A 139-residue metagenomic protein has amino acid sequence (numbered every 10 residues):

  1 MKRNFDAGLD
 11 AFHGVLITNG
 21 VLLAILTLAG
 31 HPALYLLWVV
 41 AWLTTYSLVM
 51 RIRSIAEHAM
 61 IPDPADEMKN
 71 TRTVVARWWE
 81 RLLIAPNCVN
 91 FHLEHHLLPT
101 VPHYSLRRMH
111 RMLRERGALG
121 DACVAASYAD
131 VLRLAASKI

Functional and structural regions predicted by a protein language model:
M1-L36, H103-I139: Non-catalytic, topology-defining segments of multipass membrane proteins
M1-R77: Hydrophobic transmembrane alpha-helical segments that form the core helix bundle of multi-pass membrane enzymes
L43, L83-A85, H95: Hydrophobic, aromatic-rich membrane-embedded alpha-helical segments
R53-M60, C88-V101: Histidine-centered catalytic micro-motifs
I61-A65, L97, R108, R114-R116: Polar-ligand-bearing catalytic/cofactor-coordination segments of membrane-embedded or membrane-tethered inner-membrane
A65, P102-H103: Active-site-flanking alpha-helical
R77-N87: Alpha-helical membrane-targeting segments
N87, F91-H92, R107, R111: A generic structural signal for well-ordered alpha-helical surface patches
